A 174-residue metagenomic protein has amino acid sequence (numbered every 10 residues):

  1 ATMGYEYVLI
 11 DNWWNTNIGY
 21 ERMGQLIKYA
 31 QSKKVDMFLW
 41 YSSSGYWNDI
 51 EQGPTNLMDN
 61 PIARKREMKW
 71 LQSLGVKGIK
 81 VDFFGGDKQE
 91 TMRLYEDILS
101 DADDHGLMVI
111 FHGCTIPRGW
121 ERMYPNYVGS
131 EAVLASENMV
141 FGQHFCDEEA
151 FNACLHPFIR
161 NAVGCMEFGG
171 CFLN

Functional and structural regions predicted by a protein language model:
A1-Y7: An acidic-aromatic substrate-binding cleft motif
D11-L173: Aromatic- and carboxylate-enriched substrate-binding clefts and catalytic-loop regions of carbohydrate-active enzymes
